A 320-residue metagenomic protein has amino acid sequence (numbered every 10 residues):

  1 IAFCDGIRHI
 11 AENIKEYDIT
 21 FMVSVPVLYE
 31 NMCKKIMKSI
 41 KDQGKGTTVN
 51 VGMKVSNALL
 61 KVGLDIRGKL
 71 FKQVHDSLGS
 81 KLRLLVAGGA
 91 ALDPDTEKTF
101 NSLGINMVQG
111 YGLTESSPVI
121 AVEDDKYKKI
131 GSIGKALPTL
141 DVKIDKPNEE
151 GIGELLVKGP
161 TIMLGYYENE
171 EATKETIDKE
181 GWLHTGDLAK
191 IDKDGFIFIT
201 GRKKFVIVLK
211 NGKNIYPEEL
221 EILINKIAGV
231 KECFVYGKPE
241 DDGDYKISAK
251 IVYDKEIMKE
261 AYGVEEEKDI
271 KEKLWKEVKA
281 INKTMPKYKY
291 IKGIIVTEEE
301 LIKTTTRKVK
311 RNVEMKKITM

Functional and structural regions predicted by a protein language model:
I1-Y17, V23, I215-L220: ATP-dependent adenylate-forming carboxylate-activation enzymes
D5, Y17, G181, A228-K231: Structural motif
N13-E16, K35, N169, K210: Residue-level signal for well-ordered alpha-helical positions
Y17-R83, I247, Y253-N282: Alpha-helical "lid/cap" subdomains adjacent to substrate-binding clefts that gate access and reposition the ligand
M22, L60, I66-I197, K203-V206: Conserved AMP-binding/adenylate-forming
T139, G229-E232, Y290: Glycine-centered tight turns that cap/initiate beta-strands
G159, L164-G165, L188-M285: AMP-binding/adenylate-forming catalytic core of the ANL superfamily
F234-G237, W275-M320: Conserved C-terminal "lid"/linker of ANL adenylate-forming enzymes
